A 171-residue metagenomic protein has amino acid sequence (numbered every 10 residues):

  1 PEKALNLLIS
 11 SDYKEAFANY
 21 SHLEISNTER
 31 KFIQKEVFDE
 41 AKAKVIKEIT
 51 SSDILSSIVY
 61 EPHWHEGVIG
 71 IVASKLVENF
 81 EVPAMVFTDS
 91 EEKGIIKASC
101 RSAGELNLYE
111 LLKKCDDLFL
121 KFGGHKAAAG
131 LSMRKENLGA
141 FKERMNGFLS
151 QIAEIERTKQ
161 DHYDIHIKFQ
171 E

Functional and structural regions predicted by a protein language model:
P1-N137, K168: Hydrophobic helix-and-loop "lid/oligomerization" segment in the mid-to-C-terminal part of catalytic domains
L111-D116, K142-L149: Short amphipathic alpha-helices in soluble, non-transmembrane regions that often serve as interface/regulatory elements
G147-E171: A contiguous loop/helix-start segment that scaffolds small-molecule binding in enzyme catalytic cores
